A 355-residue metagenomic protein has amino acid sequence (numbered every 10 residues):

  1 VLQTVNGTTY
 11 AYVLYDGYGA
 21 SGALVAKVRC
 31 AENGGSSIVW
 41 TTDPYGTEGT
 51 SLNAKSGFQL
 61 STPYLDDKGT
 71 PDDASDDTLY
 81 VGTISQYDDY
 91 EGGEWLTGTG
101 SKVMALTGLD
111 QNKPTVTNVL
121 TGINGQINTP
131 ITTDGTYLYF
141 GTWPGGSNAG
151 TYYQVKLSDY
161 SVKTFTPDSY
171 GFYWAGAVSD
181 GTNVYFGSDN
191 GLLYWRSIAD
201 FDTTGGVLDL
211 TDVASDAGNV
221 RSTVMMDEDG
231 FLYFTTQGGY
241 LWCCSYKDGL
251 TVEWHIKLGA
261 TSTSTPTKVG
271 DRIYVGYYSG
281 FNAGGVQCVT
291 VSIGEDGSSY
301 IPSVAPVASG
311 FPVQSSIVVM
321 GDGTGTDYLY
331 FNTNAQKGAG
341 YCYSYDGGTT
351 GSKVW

Functional and structural regions predicted by a protein language model:
V1-W355: Extracytoplasmic/lumenal domain signature
